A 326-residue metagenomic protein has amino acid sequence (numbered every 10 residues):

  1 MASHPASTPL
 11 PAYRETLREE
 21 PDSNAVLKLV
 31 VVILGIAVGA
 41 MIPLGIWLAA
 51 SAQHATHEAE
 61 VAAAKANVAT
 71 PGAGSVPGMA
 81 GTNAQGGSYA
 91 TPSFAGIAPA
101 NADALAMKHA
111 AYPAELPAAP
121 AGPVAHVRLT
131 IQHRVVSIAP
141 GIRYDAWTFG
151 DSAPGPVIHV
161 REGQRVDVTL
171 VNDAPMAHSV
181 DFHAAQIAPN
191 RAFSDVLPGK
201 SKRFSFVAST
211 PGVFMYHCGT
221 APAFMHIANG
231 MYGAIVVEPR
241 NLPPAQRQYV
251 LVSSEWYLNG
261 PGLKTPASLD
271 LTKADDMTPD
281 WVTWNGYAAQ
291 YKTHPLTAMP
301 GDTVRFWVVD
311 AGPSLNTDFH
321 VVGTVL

Functional and structural regions predicted by a protein language model:
A2-L326: Copper-binding active sites and cupredoxin-like electron-transfer domains, recognizing His/Cys-rich ligand loops
